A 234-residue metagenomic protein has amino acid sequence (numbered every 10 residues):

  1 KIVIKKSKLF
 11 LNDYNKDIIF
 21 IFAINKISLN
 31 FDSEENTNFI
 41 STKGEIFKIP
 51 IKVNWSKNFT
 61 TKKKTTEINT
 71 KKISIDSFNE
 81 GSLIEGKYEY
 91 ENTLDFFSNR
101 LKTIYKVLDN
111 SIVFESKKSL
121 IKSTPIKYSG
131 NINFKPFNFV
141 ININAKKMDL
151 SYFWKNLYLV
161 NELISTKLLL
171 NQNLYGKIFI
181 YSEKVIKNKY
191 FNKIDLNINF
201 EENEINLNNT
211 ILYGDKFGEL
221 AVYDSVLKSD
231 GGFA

Functional and structural regions predicted by a protein language model:
K1-A234: Membrane-proximal interfacial segments on either side of biological membranes
